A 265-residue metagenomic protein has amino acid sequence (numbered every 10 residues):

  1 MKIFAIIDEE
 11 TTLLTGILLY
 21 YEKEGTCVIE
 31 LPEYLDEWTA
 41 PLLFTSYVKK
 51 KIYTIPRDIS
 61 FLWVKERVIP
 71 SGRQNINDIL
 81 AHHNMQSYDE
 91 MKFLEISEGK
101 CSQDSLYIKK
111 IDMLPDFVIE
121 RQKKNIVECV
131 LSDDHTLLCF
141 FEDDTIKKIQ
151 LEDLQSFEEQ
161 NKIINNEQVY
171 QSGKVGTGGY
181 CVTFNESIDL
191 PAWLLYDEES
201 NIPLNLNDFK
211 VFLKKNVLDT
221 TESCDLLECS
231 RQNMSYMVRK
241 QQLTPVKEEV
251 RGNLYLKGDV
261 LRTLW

Functional and structural regions predicted by a protein language model:
M1-F117: Broad phosphate/nucleotide-binding scaffolds in NTP-utilizing and phosphate-metabolizing enzymes
E33-K49, N161-C181: Short, solvent-exposed cationic patches
I111-N165: DNA-contacting interfaces and partner/effector-binding or oligomerization modules in DNA-centric proteins
D189-N205, G258-W265: A short, Lys/Arg-enriched interface patch at domain edges and termini
F209-R231: Polyanion-binding surface elements
R239-K240: Residue-level detection of the helix-turn-helix DNA-binding "recognition helix"
T244-W265: Short helix-start
